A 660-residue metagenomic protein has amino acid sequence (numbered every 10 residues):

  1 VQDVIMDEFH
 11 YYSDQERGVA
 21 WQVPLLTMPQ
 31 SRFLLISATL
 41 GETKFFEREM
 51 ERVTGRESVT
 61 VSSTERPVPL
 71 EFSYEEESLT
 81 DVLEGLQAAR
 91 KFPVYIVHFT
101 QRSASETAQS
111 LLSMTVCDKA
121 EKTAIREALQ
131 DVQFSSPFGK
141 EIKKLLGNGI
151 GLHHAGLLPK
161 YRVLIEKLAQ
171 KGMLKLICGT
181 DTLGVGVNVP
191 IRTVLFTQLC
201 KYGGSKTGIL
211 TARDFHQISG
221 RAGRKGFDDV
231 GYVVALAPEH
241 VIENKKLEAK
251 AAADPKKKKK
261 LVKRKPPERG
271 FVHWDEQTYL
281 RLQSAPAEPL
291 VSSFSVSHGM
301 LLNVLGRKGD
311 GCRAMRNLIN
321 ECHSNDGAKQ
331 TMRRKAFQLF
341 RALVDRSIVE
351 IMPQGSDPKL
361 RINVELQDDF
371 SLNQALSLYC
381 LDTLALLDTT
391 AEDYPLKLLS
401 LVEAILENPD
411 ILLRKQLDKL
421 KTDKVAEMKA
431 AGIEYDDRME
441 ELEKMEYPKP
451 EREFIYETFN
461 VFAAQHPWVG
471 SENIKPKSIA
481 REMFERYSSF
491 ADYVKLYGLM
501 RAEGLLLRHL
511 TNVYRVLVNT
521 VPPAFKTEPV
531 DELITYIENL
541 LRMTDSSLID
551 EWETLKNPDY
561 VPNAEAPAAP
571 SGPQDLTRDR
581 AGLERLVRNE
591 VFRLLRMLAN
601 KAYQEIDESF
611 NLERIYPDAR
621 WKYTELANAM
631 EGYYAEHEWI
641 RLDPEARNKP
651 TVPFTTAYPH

Functional and structural regions predicted by a protein language model:
V1, R162-V163, M173, I177-L195 (+1 more regions): SF2 helicase motor core recognition
V1-L34: SF2 helicase catalytic motif II
D7-F9, T180, T197-Q198: Walker B catalytic acidic pair
F9-Q22, F45-F46, T107, Y161 (+2 more regions): Conserved ATPase-coupling elements of RecA-like P-loop NTPase cores
V23-L34, T39-T115, K144-A155: Conserved interdomain linker/interface between the two RecA-like ATPase lobes of SF2 helicase motors
S31-R32, V189, T193-D254: Conserved segment of the helicase C-terminal RecA-like domain
Q101-L176, G204, G208-R213: Conserved C-terminal RecA-like helicase domain
G151, Q170-K171, D254-P659: Non-catalytic terminal extensions of ATP-dependent helicases
